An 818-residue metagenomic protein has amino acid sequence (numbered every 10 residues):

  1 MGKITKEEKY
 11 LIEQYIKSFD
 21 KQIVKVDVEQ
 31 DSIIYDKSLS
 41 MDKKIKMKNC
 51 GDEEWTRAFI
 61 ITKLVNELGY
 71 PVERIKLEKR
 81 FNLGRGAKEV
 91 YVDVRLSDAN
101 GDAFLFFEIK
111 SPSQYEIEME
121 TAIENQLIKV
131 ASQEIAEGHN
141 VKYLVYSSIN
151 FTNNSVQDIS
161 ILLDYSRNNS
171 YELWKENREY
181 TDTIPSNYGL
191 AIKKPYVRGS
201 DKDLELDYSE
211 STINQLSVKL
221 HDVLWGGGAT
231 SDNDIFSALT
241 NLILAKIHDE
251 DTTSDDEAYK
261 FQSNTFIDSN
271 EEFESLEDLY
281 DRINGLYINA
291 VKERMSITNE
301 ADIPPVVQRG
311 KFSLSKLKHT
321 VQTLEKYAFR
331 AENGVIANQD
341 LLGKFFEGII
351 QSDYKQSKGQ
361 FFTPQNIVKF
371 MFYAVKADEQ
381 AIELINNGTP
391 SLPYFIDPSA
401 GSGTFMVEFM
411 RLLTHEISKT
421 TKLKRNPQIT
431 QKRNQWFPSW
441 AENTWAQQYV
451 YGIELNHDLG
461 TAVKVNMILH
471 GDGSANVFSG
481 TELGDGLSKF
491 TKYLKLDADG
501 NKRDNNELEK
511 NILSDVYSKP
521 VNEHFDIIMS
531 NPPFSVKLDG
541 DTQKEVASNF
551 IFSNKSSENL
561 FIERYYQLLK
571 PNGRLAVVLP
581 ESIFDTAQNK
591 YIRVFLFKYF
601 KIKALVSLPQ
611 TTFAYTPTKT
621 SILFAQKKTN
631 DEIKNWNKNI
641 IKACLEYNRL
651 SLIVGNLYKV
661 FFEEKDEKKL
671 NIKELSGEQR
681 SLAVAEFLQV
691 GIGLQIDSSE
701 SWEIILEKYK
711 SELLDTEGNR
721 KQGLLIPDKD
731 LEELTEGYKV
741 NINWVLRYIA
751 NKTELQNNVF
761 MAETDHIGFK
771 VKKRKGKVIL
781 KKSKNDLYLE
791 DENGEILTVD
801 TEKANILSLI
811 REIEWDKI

Functional and structural regions predicted by a protein language model:
M1-N66, K194, R198-V223: Charged, often low-complexity linker/regulatory segments
L11-Q22, I45-N49, E73-G101, L508: Active-site metal-binding core of divalent-cation-utilizing nuclease and nuclease-like domains
Q30-I34, R95-F106: Active-site beta-strand-loop-beta-strand hairpin of nuclease catalytic cores that positions key catalytic residues
P71-E73, G86-E89, A103-L105, Q114-N125 (+1 more regions): Active-site-adjacent loop/helix micro-motif of nuclease/hydrolase catalytic cores
K110, E116-L173: Nucleic-acid nuclease catalytic cores
D182, T491-Y493, D499-I818: A conserved structural/catalytic subdomain of Rossmann-like adenosyl-cofactor enzymes
L244, D251-Y354: Long recognition/docking surfaces used for binding and targeting
P364-N511, I527, V546, P580-E581 (+2 more regions): Conserved S-adenosyl-L-methionine
